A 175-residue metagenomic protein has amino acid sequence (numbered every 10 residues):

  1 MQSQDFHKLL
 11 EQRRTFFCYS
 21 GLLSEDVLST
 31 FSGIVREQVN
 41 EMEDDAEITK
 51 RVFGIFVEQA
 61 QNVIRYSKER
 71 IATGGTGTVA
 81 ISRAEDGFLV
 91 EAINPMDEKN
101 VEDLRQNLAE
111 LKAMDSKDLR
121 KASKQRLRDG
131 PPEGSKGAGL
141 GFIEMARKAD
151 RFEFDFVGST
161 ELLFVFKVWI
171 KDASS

Functional and structural regions predicted by a protein language model:
S3-F17, V27-T30, Y66-S175: Conserved beta-strand-loop-beta-strand hairpin that lines the nucleotide-binding pocket of ATP/GTP-utilizing enzymes
C18-S24, G54: Selected N-terminal structured segments and early membrane-anchoring regions
L23-G33, E37: N-terminal ordered "arm"
G33-V57, G130-S135: Conserved short strand/loop->alpha-helix "switch" segment adjacent to the catalytic nucleotide/phosphoryl-transfer site
E58, N62: Conserved polar catalytic motif of the HATPase_c/GHKL fold
